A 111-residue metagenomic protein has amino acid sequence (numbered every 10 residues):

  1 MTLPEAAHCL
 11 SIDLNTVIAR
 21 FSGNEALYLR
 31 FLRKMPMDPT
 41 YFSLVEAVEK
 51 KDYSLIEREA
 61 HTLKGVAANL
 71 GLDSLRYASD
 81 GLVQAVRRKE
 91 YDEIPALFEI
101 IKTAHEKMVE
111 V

Functional and structural regions predicted by a protein language model:
M1-V111: Two-component system phosphorelay core
